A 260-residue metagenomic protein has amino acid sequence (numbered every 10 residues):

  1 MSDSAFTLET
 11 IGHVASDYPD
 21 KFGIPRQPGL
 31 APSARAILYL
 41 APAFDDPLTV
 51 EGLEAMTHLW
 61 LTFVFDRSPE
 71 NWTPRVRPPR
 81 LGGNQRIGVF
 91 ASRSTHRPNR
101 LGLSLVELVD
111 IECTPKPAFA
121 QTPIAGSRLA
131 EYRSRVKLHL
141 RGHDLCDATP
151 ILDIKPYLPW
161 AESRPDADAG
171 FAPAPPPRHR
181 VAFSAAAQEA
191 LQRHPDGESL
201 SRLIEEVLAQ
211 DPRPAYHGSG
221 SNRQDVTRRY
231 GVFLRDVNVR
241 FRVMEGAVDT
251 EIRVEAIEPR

Functional and structural regions predicted by a protein language model:
M1-P47, L53-A55, Y157-V207: Arg/Lys-rich, positively charged N-terminal/basic patches that mediate binding to nucleic acids
D3-T10, H96-V106, R235: Short coil-to-beta-strand transition motifs
A15, V106-V109: Conserved positions in beta-strands of structured domains
D17, I111-C113, H143, I154 (+1 more regions): Residue-level recognition of beta-strand microenvironments
P19, D110-P117, R135-L138: Short, conserved beta-turn/loop elements at beta-strand boundaries and strand-helix junctions
T49-G102, L208, Y216-H217, N222-D225: Active-site-adjacent substructure of cysteine-protease-like catalytic cores
E54-L59, P176-R240, M244-R260: Basic, Lys/Arg-enriched alpha-helical interface segments
R135-F171: Flexible glycine-rich active-site/ligand-binding loops centered on an Asp-His dyad
